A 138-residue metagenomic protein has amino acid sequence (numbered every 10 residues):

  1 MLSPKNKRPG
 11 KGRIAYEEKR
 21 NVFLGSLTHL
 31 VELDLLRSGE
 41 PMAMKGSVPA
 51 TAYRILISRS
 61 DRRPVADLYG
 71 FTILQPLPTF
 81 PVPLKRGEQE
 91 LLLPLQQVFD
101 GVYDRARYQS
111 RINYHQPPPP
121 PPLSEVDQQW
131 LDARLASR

Functional and structural regions predicted by a protein language model:
M1-S3: Glycine/small-residue-rich phosphate/adenosyl-binding loop
K5-R8: Short acidic, S/G/P-rich loop/turn micro-motifs used as interaction or catalytic elements
G10-R138: Non-catalytic C-terminal interaction segments of nucleic acid-processing enzymes
